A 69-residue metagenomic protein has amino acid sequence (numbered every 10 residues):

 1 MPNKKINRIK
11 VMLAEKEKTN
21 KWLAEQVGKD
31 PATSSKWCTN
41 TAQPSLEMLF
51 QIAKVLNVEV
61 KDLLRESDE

Functional and structural regions predicted by a protein language model:
M1-T19: A short, Lys/Arg-rich alpha-helix, primarily the initiator
L23-A24: Short alpha-helical "recognition helix" segments of helix-turn-helix
K29-P44: Recognition helix of helix-turn-helix/homeodomain-like DNA-binding domains that insert into the DNA major groove
E47-D62: DNA major-groove recognition helix of helix-turn-helix/homeodomain DNA-binding modules
D62-E69: Short amphipathic recognition helices of helix-turn-helix/homeodomain-type DNA-binding modules
